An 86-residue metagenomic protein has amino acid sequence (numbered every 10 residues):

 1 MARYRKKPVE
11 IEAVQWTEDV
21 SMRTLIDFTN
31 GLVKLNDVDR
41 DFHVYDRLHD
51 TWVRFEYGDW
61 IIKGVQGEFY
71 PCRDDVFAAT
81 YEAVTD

Functional and structural regions predicted by a protein language model:
M1-H49: N-terminal non-globular leader segments, chiefly Sec-dependent signal peptides
D50-D86: Short, compact, well-ordered microdomains
